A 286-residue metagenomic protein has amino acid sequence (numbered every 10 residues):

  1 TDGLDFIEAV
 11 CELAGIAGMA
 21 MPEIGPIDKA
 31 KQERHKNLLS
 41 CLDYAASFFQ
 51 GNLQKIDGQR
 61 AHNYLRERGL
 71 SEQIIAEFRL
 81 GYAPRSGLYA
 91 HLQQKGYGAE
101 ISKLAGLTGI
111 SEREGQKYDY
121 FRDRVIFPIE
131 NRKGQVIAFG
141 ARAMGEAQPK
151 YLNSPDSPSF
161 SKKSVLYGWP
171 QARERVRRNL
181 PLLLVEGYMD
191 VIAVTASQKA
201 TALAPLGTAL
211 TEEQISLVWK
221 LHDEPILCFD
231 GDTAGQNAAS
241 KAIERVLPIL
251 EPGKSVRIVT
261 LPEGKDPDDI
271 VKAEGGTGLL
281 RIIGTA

Functional and structural regions predicted by a protein language model:
T1-L104, G109, Q116, R124 (+2 more regions): Non-catalytic accessory segments of DNA primases and related replication-initiation nucleases
L4, S40, D123, Y167 (+2 more regions): An amphipathic alpha-helix/helix-turn recognition signal
I7, D43, Q59, P170 (+2 more regions): A broad detector of short, well-ordered amphipathic alpha-helices that serve as recognition/interaction surfaces
C11, I16, S47, N63 (+4 more regions): Charged/polar positions on well-ordered alpha helices
A45-Q54, Y89-E174, R178, Y188-V191 (+3 more regions): Hydrophobic, small-residue-rich alpha-helical packing segments that form membrane-like cores
V136-A138, G145-S161, L182, M189-A286: TOPRIM fold recognition
